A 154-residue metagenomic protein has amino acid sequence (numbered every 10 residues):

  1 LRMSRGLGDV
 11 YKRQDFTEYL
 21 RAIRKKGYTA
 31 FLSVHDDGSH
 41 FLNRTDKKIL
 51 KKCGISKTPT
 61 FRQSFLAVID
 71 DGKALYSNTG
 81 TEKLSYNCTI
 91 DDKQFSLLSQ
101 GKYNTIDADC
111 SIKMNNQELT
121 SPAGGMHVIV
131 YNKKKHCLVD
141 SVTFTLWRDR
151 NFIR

Functional and structural regions predicted by a protein language model:
L1-Y11: Single conserved hydrophobic/aromatic residue that forms the stacking wall/gate of nucleotide- or nucleobase-binding
G8-D9, T29, F65, M126: Residue-level detector of short, conserved catalytic/binding motifs and their immediate flanks
K12-T45, V139-R154: Short HxH-centered metal-ligating active-site micro-motif
K48-V142, W147-R148: Divalent-metal-activated hydrolytic enzyme cores
